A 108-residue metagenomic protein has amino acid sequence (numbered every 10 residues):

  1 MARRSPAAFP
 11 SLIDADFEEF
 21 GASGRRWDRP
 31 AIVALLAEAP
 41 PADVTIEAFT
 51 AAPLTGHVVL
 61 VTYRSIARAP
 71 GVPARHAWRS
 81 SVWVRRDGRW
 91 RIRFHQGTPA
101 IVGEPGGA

Functional and structural regions predicted by a protein language model:
M1-S11, D16-A108: A beta-strand edge to alpha-helix "cap/lid" segment located at domain peripheries
